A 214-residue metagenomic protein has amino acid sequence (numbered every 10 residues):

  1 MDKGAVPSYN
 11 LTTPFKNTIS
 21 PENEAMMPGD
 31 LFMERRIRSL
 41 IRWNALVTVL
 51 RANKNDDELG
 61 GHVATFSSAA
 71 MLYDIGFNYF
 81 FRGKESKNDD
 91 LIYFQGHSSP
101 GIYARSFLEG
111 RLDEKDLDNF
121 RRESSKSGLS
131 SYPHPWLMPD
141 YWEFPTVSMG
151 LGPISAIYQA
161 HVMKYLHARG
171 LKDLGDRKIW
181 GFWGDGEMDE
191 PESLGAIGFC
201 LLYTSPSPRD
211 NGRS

Functional and structural regions predicted by a protein language model:
D2-K16: Terminal amphipathic helices with adjacent charged low-complexity linkers/tails
N17-D30: Short, contiguous pre-domain boundary segments
G29, M33-I41, A45-N55, F66-L202: Cofactor-binding active-site loop characterized by glycine-rich and histidine/acidic residues
E58: Conserved, well-structured beta-alpha core segment at the onset of a catalytic domain
G61-T65: Core catalytic machinery and nucleic-acid-binding channels of phosphodiester-processing enzymes
Y203-D210: Conserved small/polar residues in nucleotide/adenosyl-binding loops
